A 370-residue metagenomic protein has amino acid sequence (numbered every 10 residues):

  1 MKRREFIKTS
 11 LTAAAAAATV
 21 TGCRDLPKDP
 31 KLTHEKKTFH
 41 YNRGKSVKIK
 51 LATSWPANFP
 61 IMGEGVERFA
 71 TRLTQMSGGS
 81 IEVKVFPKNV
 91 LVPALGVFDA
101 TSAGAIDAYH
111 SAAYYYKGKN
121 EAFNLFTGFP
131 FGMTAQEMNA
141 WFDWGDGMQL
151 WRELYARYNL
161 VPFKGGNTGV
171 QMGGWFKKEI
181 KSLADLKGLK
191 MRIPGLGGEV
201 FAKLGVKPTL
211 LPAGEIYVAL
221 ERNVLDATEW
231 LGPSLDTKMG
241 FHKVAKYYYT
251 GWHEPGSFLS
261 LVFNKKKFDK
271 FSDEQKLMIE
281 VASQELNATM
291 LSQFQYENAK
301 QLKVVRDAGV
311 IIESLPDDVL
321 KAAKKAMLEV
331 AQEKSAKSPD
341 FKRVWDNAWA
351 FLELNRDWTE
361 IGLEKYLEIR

Functional and structural regions predicted by a protein language model:
K2-M138, Y155-R370: N-terminal secretory/targeting leader peptides
M138-Q149: A gly/proline- and charged-residue-enriched helix-loop-helix capping module
